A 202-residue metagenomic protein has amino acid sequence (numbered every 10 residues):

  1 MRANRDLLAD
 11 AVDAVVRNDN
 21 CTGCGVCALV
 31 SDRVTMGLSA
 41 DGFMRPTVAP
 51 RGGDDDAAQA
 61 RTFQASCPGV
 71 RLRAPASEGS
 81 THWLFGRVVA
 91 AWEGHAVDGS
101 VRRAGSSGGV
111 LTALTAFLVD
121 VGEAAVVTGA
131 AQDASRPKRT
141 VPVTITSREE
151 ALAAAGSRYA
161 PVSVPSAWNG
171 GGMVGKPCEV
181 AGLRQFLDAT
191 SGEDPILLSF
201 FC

Functional and structural regions predicted by a protein language model:
M1-G23, T35-A58: Ferredoxin-like iron-sulfur electron-transfer modules
N4, V26-T47, A60-H82: Iron-sulfur cluster-binding cysteine motifs and their immediate structural context in ferredoxin-like electron-transfer
A14-V16, C24-C27, S106-G108, G175-P177: A short linear-motif detector with a strong N-terminal bias
N18, A28, Q64, L111-T112: A generic alpha-helix preference that emphasizes hydrophobic side chains
C21-C27, C67, C178, C202: Disulfide-bonded cysteines in secreted/extracellular proteins and peptides
T22, A58, T62, G105-G109 (+1 more regions): Conserved active-site and cofactor/substrate-binding residues in soluble primary-metabolism enzymes
P50-Q59, E78-S80, G122-E123: Intrinsically disordered, low-complexity coil segments
L72-C202: Iron-sulfur-associated redox domains of electron-transfer enzymes in respiratory and anaerobic energy metabolism
